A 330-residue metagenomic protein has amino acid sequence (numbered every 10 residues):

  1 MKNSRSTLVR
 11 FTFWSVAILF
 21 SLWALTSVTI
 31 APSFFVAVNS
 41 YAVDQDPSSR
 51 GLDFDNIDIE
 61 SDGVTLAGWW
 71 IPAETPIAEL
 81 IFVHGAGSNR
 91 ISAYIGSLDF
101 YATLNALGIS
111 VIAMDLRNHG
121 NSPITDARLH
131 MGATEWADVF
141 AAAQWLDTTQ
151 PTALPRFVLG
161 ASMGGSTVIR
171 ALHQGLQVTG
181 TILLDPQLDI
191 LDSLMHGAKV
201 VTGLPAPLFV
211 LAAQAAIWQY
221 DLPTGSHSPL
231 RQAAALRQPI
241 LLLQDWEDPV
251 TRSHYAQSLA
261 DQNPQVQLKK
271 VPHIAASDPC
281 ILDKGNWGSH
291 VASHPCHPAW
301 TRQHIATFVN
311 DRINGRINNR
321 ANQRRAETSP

Functional and structural regions predicted by a protein language model:
F11-E60, A67-W69: An N-terminal hydrophobic leader/cap segment in hydrolases
G87-A102, L116: The serine-hydrolase catalytic nucleophile loop
Y101-P123: Conserved alpha/beta-hydrolase
L129-Q150: Alpha/beta-hydrolase active-site loop
R170-L222: Hydrolase active-site cap/lid region
A235-R237, L242-Q244, D248: Short beta-strand/loop motif that positions the catalytic acidic residue of the alpha/beta-hydrolase fold
P249-Y255: Conserved alpha/beta-hydrolase "acid-adjacent" motif
Q265-P330: C-terminal catalytic histidine-bearing segment of alpha/beta-hydrolase fold enzymes
